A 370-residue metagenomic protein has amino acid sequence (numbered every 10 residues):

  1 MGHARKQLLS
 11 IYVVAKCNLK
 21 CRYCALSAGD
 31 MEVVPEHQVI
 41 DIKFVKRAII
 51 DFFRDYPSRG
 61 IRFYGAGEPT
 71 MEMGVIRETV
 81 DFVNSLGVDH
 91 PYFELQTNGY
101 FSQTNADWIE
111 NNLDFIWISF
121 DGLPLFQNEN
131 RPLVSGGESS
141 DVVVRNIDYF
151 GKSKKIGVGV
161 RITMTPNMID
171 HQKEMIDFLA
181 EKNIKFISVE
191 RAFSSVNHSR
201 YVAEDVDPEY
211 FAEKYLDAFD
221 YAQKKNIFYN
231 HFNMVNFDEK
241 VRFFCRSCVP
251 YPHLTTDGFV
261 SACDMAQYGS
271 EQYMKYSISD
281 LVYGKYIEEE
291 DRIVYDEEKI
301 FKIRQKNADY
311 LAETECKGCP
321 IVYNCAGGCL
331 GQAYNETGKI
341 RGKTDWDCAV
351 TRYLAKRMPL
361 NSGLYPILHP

Functional and structural regions predicted by a protein language model:
M1, E271, A308-P370: Radical SAM enzyme core and accessory elements
H3-K43: Canonical Radical SAM [4Fe-4S] cluster-binding loop centered on the CxxxCxxC motif and its immediate flanking residues
V45-Y64, E72-S194, H198, A203-E204: Radical SAM/AdoMet-radical enzyme domain recognition
E129-N130, F186-P208, Y229-R242, Q267-S277: Flexible glycine/acidic-rich beta-alpha junction loops that bind and position SAM and/or redox cofactors in anaerobic
E209-F237, A266-G318: C-terminal accessory region of radical SAM enzymes
C245-V249: Short, small/polar residue-rich loop motifs at catalytic or cofactor-binding pockets
L254-T255: Short, acidic, Ser/Thr-enriched surface-loop or helix-capping motifs
F259-V260: Hydrophobic "anchor" residues
